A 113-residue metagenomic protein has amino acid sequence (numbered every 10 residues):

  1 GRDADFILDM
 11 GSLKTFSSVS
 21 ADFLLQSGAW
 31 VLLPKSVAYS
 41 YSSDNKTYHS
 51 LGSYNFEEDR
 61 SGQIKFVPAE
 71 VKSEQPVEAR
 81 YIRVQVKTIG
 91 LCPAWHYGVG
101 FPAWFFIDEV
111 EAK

Functional and structural regions predicted by a protein language model:
G1-G52, P68-K113: Aromatic, loop-rich ligand-recognition surfaces of beta-strand-rich domains
N55-S61: Surface-exposed loop and turn segments in beta-propeller and other repeat-based domains that flank or scaffold
Q63-V67: Aromatic sugar-binding surface patches on proteins that engage polysaccharides or sugar-phosphate polymers
